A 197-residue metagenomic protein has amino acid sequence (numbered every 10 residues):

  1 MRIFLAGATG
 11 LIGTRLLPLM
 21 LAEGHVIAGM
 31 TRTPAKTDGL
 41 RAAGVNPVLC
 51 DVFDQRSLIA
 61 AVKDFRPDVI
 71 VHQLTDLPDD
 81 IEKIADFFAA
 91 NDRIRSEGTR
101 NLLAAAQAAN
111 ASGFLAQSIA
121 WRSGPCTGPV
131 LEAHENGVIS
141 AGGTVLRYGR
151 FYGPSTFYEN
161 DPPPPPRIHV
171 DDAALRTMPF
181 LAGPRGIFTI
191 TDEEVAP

Functional and structural regions predicted by a protein language model:
R2-H25: N-terminal Rossmann NAD(P)H-binding glycine-rich loop of SDR-like oxidoreductase domains
H25-R32: Conserved glycine-rich Rossmann-like NAD(P)H-binding loop of the short-chain dehydrogenase/reductase
A28, V48, T144: Conserved beta-strand positions in the Rossmann-like core of class I SAM-dependent methyltransferases
A35-R41, V45-E97: NAD(P)H-binding glycine-rich loop region in Rossmannoid oxidoreductase-like domains and their noncatalytic homologs
F53, I94, P129, P165-D171: Residue-level signal for the nucleotide or nucleotide-sugar donor/cofactor binding architecture
L74-L131: Conserved Rossmann-fold NAD(P)-dependent oxidoreductase catalytic core, especially the SDR/UDP-sugar
S112-G113, Q117-W121, A133-T156: Conserved beta-loop-beta element that borders a ligand/cofactor-binding pocket
P154, P164-V195: Alpha-helical substrate-binding/gating segment
